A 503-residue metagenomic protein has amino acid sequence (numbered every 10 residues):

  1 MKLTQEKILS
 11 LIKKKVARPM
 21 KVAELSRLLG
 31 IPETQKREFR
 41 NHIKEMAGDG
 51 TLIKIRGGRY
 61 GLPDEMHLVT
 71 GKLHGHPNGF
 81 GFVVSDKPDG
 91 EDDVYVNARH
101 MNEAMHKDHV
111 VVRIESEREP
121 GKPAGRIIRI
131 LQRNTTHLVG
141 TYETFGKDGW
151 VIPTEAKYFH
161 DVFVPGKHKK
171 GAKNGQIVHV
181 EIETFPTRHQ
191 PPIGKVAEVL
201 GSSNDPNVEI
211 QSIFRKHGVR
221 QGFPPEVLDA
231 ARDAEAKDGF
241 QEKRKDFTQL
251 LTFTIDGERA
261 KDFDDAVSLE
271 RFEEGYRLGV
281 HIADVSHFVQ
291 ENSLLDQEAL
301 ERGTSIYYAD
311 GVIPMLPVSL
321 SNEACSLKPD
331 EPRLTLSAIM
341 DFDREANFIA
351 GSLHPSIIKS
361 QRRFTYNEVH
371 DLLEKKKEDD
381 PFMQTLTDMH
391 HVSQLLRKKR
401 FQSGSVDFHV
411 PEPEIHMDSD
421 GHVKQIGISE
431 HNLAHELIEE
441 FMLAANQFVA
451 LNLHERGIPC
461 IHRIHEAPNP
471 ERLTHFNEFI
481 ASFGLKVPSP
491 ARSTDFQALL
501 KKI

Functional and structural regions predicted by a protein language model:
M1-I282, S286-P332, D371, E478: Charge-lined substrate channels and their catalytic hotspots, especially those that engage the 3′ end of RNA
H179, F185-P186, S202, S212-V219 (+1 more regions): Electropositive polyanion-binding surfaces
